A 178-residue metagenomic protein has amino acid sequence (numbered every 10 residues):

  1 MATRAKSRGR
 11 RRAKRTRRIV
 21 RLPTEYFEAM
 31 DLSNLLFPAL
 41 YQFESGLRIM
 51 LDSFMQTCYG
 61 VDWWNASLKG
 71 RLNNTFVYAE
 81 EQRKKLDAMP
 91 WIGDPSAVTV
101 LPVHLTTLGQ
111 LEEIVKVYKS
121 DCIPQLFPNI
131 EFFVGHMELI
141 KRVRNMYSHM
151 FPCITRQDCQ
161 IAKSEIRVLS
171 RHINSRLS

Functional and structural regions predicted by a protein language model:
M1-S178: Amphipathic alpha-helical interface elements
